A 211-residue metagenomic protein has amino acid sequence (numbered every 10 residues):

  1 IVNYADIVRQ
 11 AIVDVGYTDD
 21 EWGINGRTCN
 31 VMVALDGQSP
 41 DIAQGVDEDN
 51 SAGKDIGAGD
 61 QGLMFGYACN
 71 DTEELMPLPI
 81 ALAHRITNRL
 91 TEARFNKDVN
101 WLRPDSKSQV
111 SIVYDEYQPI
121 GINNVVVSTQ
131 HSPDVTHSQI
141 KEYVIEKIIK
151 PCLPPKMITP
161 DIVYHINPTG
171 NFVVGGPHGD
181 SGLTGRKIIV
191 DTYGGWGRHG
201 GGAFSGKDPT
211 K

Functional and structural regions predicted by a protein language model:
I1, T169-I188: Short glycine/threonine-rich loop-to-helix capping motif typified by GTGT followed within a few residues by an Asp-Pro
I1-I12: Active-site-surrounding "flap" and adjacent substrate/cofactor-binding loops of secreted or lumenal enzymes, prototyped
I7, V99, S106-K107, G176-P177 (+3 more regions): Generic hydrophobic/packing signal
A11-G175: Glycine-rich, mobile lid/loop segments that gate access to catalytic sites or pores
P77, H178, K207-K211: Alpha-helix capping and helix-loop boundary segments enriched in small/acidic/polar residues
L183-K211: Conserved mixed alpha/beta catalytic, RNA-binding, or beta-rich assembly cores of soluble enzyme, regulatory
